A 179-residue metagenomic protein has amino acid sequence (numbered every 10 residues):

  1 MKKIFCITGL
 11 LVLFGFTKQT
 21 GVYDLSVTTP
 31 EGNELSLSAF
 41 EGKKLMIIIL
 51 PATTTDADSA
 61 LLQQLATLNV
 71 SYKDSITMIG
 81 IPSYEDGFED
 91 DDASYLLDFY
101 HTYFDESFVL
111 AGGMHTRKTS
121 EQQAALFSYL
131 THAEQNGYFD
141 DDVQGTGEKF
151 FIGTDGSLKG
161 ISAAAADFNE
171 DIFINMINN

Functional and structural regions predicted by a protein language model:
I4-L13: Sec-dependent N-terminal signal peptides
V12-G21: Bacterial Sec-dependent signal peptides at the C-terminal "C-region" and cleavage site
L25-L45, V70: A short beta-strand-turn-helix
P30, E106, G153-T154: Short, ordered coil/turn segments that flank beta-strands lining enzyme active or ligand-binding pockets
S36-L61, L65, M78-I81: Short active-site neighborhood of thiol/selenol oxidoreductases, capturing the structured segment around
S59-Q123: Structural microenvironment flanking redox-active thiols in thiol-disulfide oxidoreductases
A125-S128, H132-N179: Thiol-/selenol-based redox modules, centered on thioredoxin-like and closely related oxidoreductase domains
